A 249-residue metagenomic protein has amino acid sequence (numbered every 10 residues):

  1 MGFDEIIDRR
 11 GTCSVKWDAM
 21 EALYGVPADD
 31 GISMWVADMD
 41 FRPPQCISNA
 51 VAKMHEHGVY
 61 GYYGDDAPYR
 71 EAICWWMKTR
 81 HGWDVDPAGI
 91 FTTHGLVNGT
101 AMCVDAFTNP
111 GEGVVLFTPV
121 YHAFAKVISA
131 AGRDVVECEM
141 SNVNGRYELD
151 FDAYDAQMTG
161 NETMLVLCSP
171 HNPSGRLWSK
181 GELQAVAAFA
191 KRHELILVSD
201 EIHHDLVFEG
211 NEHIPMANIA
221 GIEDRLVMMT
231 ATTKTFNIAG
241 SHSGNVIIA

Functional and structural regions predicted by a protein language model:
G2-G95, M102: N-terminal small-domain helix-loop-helix segment of the aminotransferase-like
I32, M164, I196: Short, Asp-centered acidic motifs that coordinate Mg2+ and/or phosphate in catalytic or ligand-binding sites
A37-M39, S169-N172, K234: Short glycine-rich anion-binding loops that position phosphate/pyrophosphate groups of nucleotides and phosphorylated
Q45, E209-G210, I238-S241: Short glycine/proline-enriched turns and hinge-like loops at secondary-structure junctions
Y60-A188, D205-I219, E223, V227: Conserved core of the PLP fold type I
S169, L197-V198: Residue-level marker for buried hydrophobic side chains located in beta-strands that build the well-ordered beta-sheet
E201: Walker B catalytic acidic pair
I219-A249: Active-site PLP attachment segment
